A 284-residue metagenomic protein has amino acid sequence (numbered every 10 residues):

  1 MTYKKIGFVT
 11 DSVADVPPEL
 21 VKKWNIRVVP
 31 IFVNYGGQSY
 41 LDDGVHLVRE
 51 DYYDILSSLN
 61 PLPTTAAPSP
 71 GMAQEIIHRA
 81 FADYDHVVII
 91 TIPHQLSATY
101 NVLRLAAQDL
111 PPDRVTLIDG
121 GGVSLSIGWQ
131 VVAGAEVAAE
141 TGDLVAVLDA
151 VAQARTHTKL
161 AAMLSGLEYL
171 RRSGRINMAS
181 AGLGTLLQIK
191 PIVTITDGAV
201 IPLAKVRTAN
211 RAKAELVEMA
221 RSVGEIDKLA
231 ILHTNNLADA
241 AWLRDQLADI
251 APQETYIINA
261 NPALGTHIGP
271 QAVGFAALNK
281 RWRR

Functional and structural regions predicted by a protein language model:
T2-Y3, V13-F32, H86, Q95-T116 (+1 more regions): Mixed-charge interfacial surface used for oligomerization/domain docking and macromolecular partner engagement
I6-A67: N-terminal glycine-rich anion-binding loop in soluble enzyme alpha/beta folds
P61, A82, G142-D143: Alpha-helical structural elements of signaling/regulatory helical domains
T65-I76: Glycine-rich, highly charged phosphate/nucleotide-binding loops
I76-A82: Short, well-structured alpha-helical segments in soluble
I89: Glycine/small-residue-rich loop that forms an oxyanion/phosphate-binding "nest" at active or ligand-binding sites
